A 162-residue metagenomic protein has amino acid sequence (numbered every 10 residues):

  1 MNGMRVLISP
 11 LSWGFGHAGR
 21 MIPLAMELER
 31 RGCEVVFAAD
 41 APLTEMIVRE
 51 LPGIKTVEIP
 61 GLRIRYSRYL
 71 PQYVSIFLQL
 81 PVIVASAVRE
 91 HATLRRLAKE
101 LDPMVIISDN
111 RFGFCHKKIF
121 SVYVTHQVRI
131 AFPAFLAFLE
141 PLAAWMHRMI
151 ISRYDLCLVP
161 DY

Functional and structural regions predicted by a protein language model:
N2-R5, S12, R30-L80: Conserved nucleotide-sugar phosphate-binding/catalytic loop shared by glycosyltransferases and other
R5, M104-V105, L156: Structural motif
P10-I22: A short, glycine/small-residue-rich beta-strand->loop->alpha-helix junction that serves as a flexible
A25, E29: Gly/Ala-rich phosphate-binding loop of Rossmann-like dinucleotide-binding domains, activating on the conserved
A39-E45, I106-G113, Y162: Short, polar loop motifs at secondary-structure junctions
E45-L51, F112-I119, I151: Short loop/helix-cap segments at secondary-structure boundaries that form the rim of catalytic
Q72-G113: Conserved nucleotide-sugar donor-binding subdomain of glycosyltransferases
K117-Y162: Active-site-proximal region of nucleotide-activated glycan assembly enzymes, centered on histidine/acidic-rich loops
